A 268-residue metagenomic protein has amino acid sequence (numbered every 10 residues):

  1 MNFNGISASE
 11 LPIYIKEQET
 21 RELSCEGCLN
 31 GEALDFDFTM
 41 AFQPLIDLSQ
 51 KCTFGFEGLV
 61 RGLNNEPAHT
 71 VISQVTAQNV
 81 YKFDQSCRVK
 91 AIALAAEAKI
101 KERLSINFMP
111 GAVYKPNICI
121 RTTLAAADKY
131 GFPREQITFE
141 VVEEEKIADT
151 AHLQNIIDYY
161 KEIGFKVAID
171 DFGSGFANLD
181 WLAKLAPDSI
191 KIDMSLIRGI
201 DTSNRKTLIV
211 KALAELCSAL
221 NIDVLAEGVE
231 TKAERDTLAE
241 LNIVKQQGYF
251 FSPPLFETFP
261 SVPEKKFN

Functional and structural regions predicted by a protein language model:
M1-L34, L48-C52, E143-I147, F176-N268: EAL-family c-di-GMP phosphodiesterase catalytic domain
F36-V71: A short, well-structured catalytic beta-strand-centered motif of the EAL phosphodiesterase domain for c-di-GMP
D37-T39, G55, R103-S105, Q136-E140 (+4 more regions): Structural preference for beta-strand elements that scaffold enzyme active sites
L63-E66, R88, D171, G248: Short acidic-capped amphipathic helix/loop micro-motif used as an active-site/signal-coupling element
N64, I106, D171, D193 (+1 more regions): Signature for phosphate-centric chemistry
S73-T76, I169-L179, R235: Catalytic-site-adjacent helices and loops of nucleotide signaling machinery
F83-H152: Catalytic core of bacterial c-di-GMP phosphodiesterases, primarily the EAL and HD-GYP domains, capturing alpha-helical
D128, Q154-K166, K211-S218, A239: Surface-exposed amphipathic alpha-helices with a cationic face
